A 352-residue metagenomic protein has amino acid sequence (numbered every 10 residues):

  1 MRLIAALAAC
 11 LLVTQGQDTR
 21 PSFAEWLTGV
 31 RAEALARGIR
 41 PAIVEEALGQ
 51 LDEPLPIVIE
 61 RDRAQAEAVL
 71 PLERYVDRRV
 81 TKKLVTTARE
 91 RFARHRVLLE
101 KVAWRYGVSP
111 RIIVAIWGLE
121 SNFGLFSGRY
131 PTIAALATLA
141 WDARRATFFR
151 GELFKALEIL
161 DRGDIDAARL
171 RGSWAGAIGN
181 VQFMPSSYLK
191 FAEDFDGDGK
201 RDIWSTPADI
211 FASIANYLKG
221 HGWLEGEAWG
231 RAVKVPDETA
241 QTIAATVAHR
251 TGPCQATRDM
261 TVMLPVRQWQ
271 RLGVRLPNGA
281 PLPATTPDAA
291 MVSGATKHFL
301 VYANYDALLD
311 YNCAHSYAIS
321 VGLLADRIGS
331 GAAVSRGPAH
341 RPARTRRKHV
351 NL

Functional and structural regions predicted by a protein language model:
A8-P21, E25, A42-E45, A333-L352: Compositionally biased, proline/threonine/alanine/serine-rich low-complexity intrinsically disordered stretches
D18-A103: An acidic, Gly/Ser/Thr/Pro-rich helix-cap/linker signature
A34, V44-E53, S109-G124, A156-D161 (+1 more regions): Short, functionally critical alpha-helical segments immediately adjacent to catalytic or ligand/cofactor-binding
R37, V233-L352: C-terminal soluble interaction/assembly domains
V44-V69, W117-S121, P131-A134, A232-Q241: Acidic helix-start/capping segments at beta-turn-to-alpha-helix junctions
E53-E60, S121-P131, D142-A146, R162-A168 (+3 more regions): Secretory-pathway/luminal and periplasmic proteins that interact with or process carbohydrate-rich
T132-A140, L153, I178-E193, I214: Substrate-binding/active-site groove segments that recognize and process beta-1,4-linked N-acetyl-hexosamine
F195-I203: Acidic, glycine-anchored loop motifs typical of Ca2+
